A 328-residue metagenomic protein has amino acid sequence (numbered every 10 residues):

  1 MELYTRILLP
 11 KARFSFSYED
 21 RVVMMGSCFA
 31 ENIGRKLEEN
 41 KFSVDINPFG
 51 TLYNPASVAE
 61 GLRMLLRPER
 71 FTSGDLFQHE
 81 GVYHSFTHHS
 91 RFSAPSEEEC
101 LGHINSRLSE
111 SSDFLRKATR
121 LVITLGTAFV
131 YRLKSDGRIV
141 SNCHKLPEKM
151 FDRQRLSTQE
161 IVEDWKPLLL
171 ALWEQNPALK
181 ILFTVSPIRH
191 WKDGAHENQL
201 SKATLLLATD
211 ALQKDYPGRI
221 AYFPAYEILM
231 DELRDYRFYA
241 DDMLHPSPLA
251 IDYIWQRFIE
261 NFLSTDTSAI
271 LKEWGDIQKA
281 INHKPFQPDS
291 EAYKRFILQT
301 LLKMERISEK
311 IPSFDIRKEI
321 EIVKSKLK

Functional and structural regions predicted by a protein language model:
M1-K328: Extracellular glycan-modifying ectodomains
